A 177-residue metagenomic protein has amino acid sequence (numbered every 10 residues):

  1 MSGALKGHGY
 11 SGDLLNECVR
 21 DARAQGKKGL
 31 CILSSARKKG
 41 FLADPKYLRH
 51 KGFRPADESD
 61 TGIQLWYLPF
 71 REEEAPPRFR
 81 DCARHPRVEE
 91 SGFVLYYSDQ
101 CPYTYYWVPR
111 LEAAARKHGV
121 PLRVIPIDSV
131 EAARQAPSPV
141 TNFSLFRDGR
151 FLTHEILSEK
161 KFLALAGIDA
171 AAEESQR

Functional and structural regions predicted by a protein language model:
M1-G9, A36: A short, internal acetyl-CoA/4′-phosphopantetheine-binding micro-motif in the GNAT/acyltransferase core
G7-R23: Conserved acetyl-CoA-binding loop-helix of GNAT-fold acetyltransferases
A22-G40: Conserved GNAT acetyl-CoA-binding A-motif
L33-S34, R49-Y67, L152: Conserved catalytic-core motifs of GNAT/GCN5-like acyltransferases
D60-H85: C-terminal "cap" of GNAT-fold acetyltransferases
C82-K117: Local sequence-structure signature of Cys/Sec-based thiol-disulfide redox active-site neighborhoods
P137-F146, L157: Structural micro-motif
R147-Q176: Non-catalytic, surface beta->alpha helical segment in thiol-disulfide oxidoreductase systems
